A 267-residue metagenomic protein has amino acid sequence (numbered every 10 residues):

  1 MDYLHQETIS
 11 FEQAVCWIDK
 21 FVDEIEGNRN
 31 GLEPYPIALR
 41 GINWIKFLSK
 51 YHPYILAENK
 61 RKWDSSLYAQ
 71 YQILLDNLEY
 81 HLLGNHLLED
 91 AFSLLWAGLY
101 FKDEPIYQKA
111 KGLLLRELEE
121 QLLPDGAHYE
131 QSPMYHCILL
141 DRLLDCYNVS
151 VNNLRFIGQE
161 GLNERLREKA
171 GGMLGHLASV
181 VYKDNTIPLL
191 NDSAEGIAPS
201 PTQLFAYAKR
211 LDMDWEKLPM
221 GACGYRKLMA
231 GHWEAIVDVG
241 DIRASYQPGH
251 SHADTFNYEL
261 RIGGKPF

Functional and structural regions predicted by a protein language model:
M1-A170: Aromatic-lined, polymer-binding surfaces characteristic of secreted/periplasmic polysaccharide-degrading enzymes
A127-F267: Carbohydrate-active enzyme catalytic cores, enriched for enzymes that act on polyanionic acidic polysaccharides
